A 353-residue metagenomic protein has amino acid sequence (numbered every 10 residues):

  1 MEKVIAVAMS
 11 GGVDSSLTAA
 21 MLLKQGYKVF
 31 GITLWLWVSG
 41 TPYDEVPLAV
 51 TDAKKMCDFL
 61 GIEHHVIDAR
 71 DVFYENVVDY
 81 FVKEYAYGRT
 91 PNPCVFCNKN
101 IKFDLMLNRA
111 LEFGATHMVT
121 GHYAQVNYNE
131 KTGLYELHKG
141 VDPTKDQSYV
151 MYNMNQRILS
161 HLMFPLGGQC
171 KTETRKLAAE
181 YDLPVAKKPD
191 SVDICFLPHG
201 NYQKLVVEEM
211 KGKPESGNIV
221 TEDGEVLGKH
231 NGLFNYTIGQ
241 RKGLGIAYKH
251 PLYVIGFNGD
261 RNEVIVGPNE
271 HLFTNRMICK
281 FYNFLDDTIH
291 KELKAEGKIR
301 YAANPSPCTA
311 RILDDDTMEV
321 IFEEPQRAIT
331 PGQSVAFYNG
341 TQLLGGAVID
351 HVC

Functional and structural regions predicted by a protein language model:
M1-Y152, M163, E173, A179 (+1 more regions): ATP-dependent adenylation/nucleotidyltransferase module used to activate substrates
V119-C353: AMP-forming adenylation/ATP pyrophosphatase catalytic core
